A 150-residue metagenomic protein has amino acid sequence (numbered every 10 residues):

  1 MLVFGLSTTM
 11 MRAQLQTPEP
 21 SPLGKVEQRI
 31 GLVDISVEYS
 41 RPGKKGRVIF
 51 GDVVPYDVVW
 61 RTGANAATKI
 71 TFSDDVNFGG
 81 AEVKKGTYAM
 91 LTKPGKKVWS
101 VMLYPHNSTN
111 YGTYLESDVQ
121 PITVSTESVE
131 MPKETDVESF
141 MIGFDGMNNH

Functional and structural regions predicted by a protein language model:
M1-Q16: Bacterial Sec-dependent N-terminal signal peptides
Q14-K84, A89-H150: Targeting-peptide/extracellular-domain and disordered-appendage signature
